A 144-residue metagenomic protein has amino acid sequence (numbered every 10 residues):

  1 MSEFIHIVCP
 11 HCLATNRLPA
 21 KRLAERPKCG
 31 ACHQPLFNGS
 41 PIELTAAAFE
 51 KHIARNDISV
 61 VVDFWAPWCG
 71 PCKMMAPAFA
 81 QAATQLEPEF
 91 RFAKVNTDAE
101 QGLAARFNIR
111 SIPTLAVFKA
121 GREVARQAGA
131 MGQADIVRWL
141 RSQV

Functional and structural regions predicted by a protein language model:
I7, P27, P67: Cys/His-enriched microdomains
C9-C12, C29-C32: Short cysteine-rich clusters marking metal-coordination/redox-active sites
T15, P41-V60: A short beta-strand-turn-helix
N16, P35-L36, A76: Cys/His-rich microdomains that often coordinate metals
L18-P27: Short linker/helix segments within small regulatory modules
L44, F64, M75-A83, E87-G102 (+1 more regions): Thiol-based oxidoreductase modules, predominantly thioredoxin-like and allied folds used for disulfide exchange
D57, F64-W68, S111: Short pre-active-site segment immediately N-terminal to redox-active cysteine/selenocysteine motifs in thiol-based
S111-V144: Non-catalytic, surface beta->alpha helical segment in thiol-disulfide oxidoreductase systems
